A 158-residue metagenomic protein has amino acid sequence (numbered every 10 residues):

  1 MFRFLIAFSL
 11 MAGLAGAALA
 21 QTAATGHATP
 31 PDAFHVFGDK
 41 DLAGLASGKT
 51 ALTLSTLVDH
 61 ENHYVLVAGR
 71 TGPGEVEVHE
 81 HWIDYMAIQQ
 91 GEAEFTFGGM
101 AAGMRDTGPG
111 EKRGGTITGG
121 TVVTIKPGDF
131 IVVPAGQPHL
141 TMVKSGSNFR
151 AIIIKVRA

Functional and structural regions predicted by a protein language model:
M1-F2: N-terminal secretory signal peptides that target proteins for export/translocation
L5-A17: Bacterial N-terminal signal peptides
A18-V78: A short, N-terminal "cap"/entry segment at the start of jelly-roll beta-barrel domains of the cupin/DSBH fold
K49-T50, V78-E80, G115-T116, V123-I125 (+1 more regions): Short solvent-exposed loop/turn micro-motifs enriched in small/polar/acidic residues
N62-D84, Q89, T96-A102: Conserved short histidine dyad/triad with adjacent acidic residue
E92-P127: A short beta-strand-loop-beta hairpin characteristic of the jelly-roll/cupin
T124-K144: Conserved metal-binding segment of the jelly-roll/cupin
G146-A158: A short hydrophobic beta-strand segment most commonly corresponding to one strand of the jelly-roll/cupin
